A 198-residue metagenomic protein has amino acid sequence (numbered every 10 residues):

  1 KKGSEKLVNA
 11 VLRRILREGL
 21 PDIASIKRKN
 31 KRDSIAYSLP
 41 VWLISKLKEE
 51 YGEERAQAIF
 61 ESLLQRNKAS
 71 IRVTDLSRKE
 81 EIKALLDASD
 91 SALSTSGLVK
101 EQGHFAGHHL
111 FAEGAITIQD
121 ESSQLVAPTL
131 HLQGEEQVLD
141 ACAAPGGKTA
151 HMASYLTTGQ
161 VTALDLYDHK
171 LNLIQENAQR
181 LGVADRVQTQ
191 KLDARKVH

Functional and structural regions predicted by a protein language model:
K1-H198: S-adenosylmethionine
